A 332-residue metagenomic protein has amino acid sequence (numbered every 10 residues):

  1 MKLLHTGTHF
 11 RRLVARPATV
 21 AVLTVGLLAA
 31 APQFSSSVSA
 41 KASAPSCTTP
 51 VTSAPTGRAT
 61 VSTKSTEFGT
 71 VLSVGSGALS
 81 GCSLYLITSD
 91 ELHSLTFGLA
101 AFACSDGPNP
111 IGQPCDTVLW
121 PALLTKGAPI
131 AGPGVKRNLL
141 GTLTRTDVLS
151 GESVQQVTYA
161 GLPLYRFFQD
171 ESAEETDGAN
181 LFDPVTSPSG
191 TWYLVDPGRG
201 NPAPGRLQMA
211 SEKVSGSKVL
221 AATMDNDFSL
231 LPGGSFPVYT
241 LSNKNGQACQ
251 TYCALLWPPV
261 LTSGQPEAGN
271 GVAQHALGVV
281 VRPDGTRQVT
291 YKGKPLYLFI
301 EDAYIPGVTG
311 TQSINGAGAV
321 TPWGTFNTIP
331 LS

Functional and structural regions predicted by a protein language model:
K2-S39: Secretory targeting and sorting signals
A40-S332: Compact beta-sheet-dominated domain cores in extracellular/mature segments
